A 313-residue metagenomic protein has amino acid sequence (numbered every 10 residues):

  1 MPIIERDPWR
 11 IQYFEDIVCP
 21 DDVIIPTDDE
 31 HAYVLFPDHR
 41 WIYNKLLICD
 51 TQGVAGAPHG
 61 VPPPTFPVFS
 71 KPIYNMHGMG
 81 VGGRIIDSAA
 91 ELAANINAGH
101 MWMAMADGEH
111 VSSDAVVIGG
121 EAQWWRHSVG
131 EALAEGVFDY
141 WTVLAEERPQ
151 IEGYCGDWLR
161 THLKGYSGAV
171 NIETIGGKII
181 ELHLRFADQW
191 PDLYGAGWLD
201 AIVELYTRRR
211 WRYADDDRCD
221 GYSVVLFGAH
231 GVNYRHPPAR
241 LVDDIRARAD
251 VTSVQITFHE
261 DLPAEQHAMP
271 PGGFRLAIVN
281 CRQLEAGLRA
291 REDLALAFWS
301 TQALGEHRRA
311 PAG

Functional and structural regions predicted by a protein language model:
M1-P63, G272-F274, V279-L288: Non-cleavable N-terminal signal-anchor transmembrane helices
T27-W158: Active-site nucleotide/adenylate-binding loops and adjacent lid/helix of ATP-dependent enzymes
L46, F66, E109-V111, G168-V170 (+2 more regions): Residues at beta-strand starts and edge strands
Q52, E204-G313: Peripheral (often C-terminal) accessory segments that flank ATP-dependent C-N-forming ligase machineries
G56, N97-A98, H162-Y166, R246-V254: Short secondary-structure junctions
S70, W102, H127-E131, T174 (+2 more regions): Short beta-strand element of the conserved SAM-dependent methyltransferase core
E109-H110, A115-K164, G176-V225: ATP-dependent carboxylate/phosphate-activation module, predominantly the ATP-grasp catalytic core and closely related
K164-G177, I256, L276: A short glycine-rich, hydrophobically flanked beta-strand micro-motif that places a catalytic Asp/Glu for divalent metal
